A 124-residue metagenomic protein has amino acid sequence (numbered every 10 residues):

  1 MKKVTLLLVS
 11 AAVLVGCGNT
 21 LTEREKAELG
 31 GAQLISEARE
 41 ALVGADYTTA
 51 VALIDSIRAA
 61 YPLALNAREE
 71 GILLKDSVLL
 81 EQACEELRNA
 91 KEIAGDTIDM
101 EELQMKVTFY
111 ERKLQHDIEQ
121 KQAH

Functional and structural regions predicted by a protein language model:
M1-V4: Positively charged n-region of N-terminal signal peptides that target proteins for export
L6-V9: Sec-dependent N-terminal signal peptides
V13-G16: C-terminal motif of bacterial Sec signal peptides marking the signal peptidase cleavage site
G18, F109-H124: Long, non-catalytic architectural segments outside compact domain cores
L21-E25, R58-E69, D99-K113: Short solvent-exposed coil/turn linkers within tandem alpha-helical repeat scaffolds
K26-I72: Post-signal-peptide N-terminal segment of Sec-exported extracytoplasmic proteins
A60-P62, Q82, D117-K121: Alpha-helical junction/boundary sensor with strong preference for TPR arrays
L74-M100, H116-D117: Alpha-helical linker/edge segments of TPR/alpha-solenoid repeat scaffolds and analogous pre-/post-domain helices
